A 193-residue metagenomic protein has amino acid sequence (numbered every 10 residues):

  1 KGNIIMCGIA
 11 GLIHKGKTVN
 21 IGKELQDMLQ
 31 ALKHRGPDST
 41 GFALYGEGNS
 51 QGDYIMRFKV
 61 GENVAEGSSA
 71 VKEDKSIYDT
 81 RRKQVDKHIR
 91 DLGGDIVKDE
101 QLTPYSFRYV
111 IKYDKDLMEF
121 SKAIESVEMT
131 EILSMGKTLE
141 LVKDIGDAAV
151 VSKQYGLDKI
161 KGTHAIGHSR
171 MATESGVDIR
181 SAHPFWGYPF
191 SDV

Functional and structural regions predicted by a protein language model:
G2-V193: N-terminal segments that mediate ammonia production and transfer in glutamine-dependent amidotransferase systems
